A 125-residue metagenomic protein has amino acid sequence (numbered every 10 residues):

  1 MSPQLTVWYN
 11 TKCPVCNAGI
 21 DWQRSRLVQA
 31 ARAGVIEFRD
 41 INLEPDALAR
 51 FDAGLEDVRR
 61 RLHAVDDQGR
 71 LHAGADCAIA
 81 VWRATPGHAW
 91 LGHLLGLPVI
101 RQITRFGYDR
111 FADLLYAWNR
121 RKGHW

Functional and structural regions predicted by a protein language model:
M1-A30: Local sequence-structure signature of Cys/Sec-based thiol-disulfide redox active-site neighborhoods
P3, R32-G34, V58: Residue-level signal for beta-strand positions within conserved beta-sheet cores that form or flank
R32-D46: Thiol-based oxidoreductase modules, predominantly thioredoxin-like and allied folds used for disulfide exchange
N42-W125: Thiol/selenol-based redox catalytic cores and closely related redox-interacting motifs
